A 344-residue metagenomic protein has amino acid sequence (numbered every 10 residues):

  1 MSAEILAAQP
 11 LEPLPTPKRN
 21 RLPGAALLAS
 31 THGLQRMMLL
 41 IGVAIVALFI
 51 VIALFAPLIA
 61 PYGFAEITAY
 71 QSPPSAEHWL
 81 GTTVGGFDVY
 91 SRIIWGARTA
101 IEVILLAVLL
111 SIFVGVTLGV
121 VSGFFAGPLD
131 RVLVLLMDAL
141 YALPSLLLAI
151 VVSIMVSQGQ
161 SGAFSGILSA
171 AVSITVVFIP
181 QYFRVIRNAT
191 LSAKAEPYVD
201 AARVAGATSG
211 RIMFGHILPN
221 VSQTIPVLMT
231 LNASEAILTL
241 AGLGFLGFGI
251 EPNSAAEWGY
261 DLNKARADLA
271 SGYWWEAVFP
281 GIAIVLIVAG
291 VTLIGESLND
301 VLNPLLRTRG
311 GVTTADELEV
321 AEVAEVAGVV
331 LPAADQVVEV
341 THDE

Functional and structural regions predicted by a protein language model:
M1-A47, S297-E344: Transmembrane alpha-helical segments of polytopic membrane transport and secretion proteins
A29, L54-S91, F248: Short membrane-interfacial helix/loop motifs at transmembrane-helix boundaries
I41-P57, I287: N-terminal signal-anchor transmembrane alpha helix
W79, T83, V89, G115 (+4 more regions): Generic hydrophobic transmembrane alpha-helix motif, especially the helices
V89-F124: Transmembrane alpha-helix signature in integral membrane proteins
Y141, I154-M155, T190, N232 (+2 more regions): Glycine-rich helix-loop "coupling/hinge" segments at transmembrane-helix boundaries in multipass transporters
Q158-A163, V177, P226, T230-L231 (+1 more regions): C-terminal transmembrane helix and the adjacent membrane-cytosol boundary/short C-terminal tail of inner/organellar
